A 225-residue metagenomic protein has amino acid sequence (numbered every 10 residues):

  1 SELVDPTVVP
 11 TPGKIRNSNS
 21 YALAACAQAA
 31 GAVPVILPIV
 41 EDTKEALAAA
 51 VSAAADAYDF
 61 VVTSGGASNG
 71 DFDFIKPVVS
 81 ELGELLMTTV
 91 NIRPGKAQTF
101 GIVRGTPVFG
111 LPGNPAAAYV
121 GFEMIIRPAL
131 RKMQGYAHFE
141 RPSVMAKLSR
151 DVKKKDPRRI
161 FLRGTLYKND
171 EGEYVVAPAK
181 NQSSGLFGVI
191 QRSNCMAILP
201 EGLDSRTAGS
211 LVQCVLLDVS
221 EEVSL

Functional and structural regions predicted by a protein language model:
S1-E2, G66-N69, G113: Short glycine-rich anion-binding loops that position phosphate/pyrophosphate groups of nucleotides and phosphorylated
S1-T63: Phosphate-binding glycine-rich loops and their immediate beta-loop-alpha structural context
D5, D71-F72, T88, E222: Glycine/Thr-rich phosphate-binding loops of Rossmann-like dinucleotide-binding domains
P6-T7, F72-F74, V120, A208-G209: Short glycine-/acidic-enriched loop or helix-start segments at secondary-structure transitions that form or flank
V40, S68, I92: Residue-level "edge-of-site" marker
D59-S68, G83: Catalytic-core segments of thiol-dependent peptidases
G70-L82: Short Gly/Thr/Asp-enriched flexible loops that form oxyanion-binding sites at enzyme active sites
S80-L225: Flexible glycine/proline-rich
